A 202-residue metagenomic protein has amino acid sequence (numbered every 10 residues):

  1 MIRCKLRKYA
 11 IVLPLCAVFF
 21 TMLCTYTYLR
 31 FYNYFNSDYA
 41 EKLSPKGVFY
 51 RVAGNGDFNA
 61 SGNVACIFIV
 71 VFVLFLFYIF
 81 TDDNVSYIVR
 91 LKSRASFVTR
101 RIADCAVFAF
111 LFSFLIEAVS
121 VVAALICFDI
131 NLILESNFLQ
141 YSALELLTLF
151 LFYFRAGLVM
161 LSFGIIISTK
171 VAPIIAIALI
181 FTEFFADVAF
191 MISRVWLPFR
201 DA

Functional and structural regions predicted by a protein language model:
M1-A17: Aromatic- and glycine-rich beta-strand/loop motifs that create alpha-glucan
L6, I88-S96, S162-V171: Membrane-interface helix-boundary motifs at transmembrane edges
L15-F20, S168-F184: Central hydrophobic cores of alpha-helical transmembrane segments in multi-pass integral membrane proteins
L23-I67, L74, T99-I167: Secretory targeting signals
D38-Y39, L179, V188-A202: Extracytoplasmic/secretory soluble proteins
L43-G47, V171-I175, A189: Membrane-interface amphipathic segments in extracytoplasmic regions
L76-F108: Helix-loop-helix units of permease transmembrane domains in multi-pass membrane transporters, especially ABC
I79-D83, F110-S113, F181-A189: Transmembrane alpha-helices and adjacent helix-loop boundaries
